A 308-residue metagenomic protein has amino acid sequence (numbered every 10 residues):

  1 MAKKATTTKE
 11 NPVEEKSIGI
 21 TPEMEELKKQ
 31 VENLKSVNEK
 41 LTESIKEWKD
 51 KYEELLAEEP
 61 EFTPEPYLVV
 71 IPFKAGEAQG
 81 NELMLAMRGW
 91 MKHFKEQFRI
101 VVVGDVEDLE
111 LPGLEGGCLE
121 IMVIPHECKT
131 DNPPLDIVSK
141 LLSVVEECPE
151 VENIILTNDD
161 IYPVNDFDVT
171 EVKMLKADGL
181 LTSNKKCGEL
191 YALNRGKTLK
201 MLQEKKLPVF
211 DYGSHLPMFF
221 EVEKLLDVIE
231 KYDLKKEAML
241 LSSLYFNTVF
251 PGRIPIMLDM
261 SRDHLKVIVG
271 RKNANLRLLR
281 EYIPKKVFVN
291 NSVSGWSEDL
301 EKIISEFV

Functional and structural regions predicted by a protein language model:
M1-K16: Intrinsically disordered, polybasic Lys/Arg-rich low-complexity tracts
E47-W48, E54-K129, G252, N275 (+1 more regions): N-terminal anchoring/stem segment of glycosyltransferases
G80-G89, I124-L156: A conserved donor-nucleotide-binding helix/loop in the catalytic core of Leloir-type glycosyltransferases
I161-Y162: Acidic metal-phosphate-binding loop of nucleotide-sugar-dependent transferases
N165-L193: Conserved donor-nucleotide/metal-binding helix-loop-beta segment in metal-dependent transferases, i.e., the alpha-helix
A192-F288: Catalytic core and acceptor-binding pocket of nucleotide-sugar-dependent glycosyltransferases
